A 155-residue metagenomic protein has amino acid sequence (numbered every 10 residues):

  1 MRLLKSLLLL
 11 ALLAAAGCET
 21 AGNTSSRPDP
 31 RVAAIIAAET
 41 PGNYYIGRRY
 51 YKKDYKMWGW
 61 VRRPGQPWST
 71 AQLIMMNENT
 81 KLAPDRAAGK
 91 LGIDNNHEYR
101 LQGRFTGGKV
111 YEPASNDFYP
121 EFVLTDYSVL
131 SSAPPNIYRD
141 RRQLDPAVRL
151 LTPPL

Functional and structural regions predicted by a protein language model:
R2-L9: Sec-dependent signal peptide recognition, specifically the positively charged N-region followed immediately by
A14-G17: C-terminal motif of bacterial Sec signal peptides marking the signal peptidase cleavage site
T20-L155: OB-fold and OB-like single-stranded nucleic-acid-recognition modules and their adjacent interaction interfaces
